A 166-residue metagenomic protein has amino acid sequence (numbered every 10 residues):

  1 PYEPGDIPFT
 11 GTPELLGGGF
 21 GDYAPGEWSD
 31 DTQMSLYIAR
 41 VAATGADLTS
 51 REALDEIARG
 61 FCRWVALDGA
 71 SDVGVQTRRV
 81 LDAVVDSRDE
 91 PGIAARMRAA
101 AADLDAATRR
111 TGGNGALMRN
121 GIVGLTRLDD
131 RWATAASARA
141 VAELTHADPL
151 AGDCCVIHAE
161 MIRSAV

Functional and structural regions predicted by a protein language model:
P1-V166: Structured, active/binding-site neighborhoods that engage oxygen-rich ligands
